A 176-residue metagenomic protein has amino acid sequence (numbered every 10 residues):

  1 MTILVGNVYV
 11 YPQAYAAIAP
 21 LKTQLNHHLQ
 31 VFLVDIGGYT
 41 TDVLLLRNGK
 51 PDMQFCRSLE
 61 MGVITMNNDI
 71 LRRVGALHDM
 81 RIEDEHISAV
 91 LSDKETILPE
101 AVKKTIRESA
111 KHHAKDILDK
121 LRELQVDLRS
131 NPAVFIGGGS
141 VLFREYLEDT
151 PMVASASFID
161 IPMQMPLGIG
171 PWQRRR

Functional and structural regions predicted by a protein language model:
M1-V31, P51-T65, E85-F135, S140-R176: Nucleotide/phosphate-binding catalytic cleft detector across ATP-hydrolyzing and phosphate-transferring enzymes
Q24-D52, I70: Gly/Thr-rich phosphate-binding beta-strand-loop-beta motif of the actin/hexokinase/Hsp70
L25, H78-D79: Glycine-centered secondary-structure boundary/capping sites
V43-L44, N48-K50, A76-L77, W172-R176: Short, highly charged low-complexity linear segments
D69-V74, H78: C-terminal, non-catalytic macromolecule-binding modules
